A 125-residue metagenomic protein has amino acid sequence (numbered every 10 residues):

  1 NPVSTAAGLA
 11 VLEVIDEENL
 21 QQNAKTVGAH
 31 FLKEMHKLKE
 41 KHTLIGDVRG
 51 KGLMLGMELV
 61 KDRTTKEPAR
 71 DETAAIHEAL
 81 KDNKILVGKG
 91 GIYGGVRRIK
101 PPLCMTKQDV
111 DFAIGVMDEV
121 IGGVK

Functional and structural regions predicted by a protein language model:
N1-K125: Conserved N-terminal phosphate-binding loop of PLP-dependent enzymes in the Aspartate aminotransferase
